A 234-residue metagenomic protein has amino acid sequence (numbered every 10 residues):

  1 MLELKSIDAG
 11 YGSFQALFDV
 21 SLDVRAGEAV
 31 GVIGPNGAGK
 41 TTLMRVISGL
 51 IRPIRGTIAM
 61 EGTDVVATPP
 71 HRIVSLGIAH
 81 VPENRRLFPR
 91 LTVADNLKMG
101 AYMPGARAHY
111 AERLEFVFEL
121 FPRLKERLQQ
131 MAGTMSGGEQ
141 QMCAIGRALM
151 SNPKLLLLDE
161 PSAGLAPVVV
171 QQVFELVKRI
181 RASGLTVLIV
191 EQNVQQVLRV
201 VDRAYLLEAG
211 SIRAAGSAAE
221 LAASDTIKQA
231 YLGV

Functional and structural regions predicted by a protein language model:
G12, V30, T68, V93-E112 (+3 more regions): ABC-type ATPase nucleotide-binding domains, specifically the catalytic core motifs of the NBD
I33-P35: The feature captures the beta-strand-to-loop junction immediately N-terminal to the Walker
S48: Helix-to-loop junction immediately C-terminal to a conserved catalytic motif
G56-D64, L76, H109-L114: Conserved ABC transporter NBD signature motif
A148-L149: ABC ATPase C-loop
L156-E160: Catalytic Walker B motif of ABC-type/P-loop ATPase nucleotide-binding domains
